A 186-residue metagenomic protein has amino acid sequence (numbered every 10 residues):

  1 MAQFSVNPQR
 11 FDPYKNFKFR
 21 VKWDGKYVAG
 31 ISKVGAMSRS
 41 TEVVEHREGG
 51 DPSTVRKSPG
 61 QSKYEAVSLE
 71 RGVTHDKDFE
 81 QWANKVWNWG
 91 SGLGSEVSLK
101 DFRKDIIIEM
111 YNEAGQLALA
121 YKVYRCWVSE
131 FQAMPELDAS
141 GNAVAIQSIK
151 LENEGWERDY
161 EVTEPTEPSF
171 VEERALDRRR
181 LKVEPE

Functional and structural regions predicted by a protein language model:
M1-E186: Glycine-rich, low-complexity intrinsically disordered segments
